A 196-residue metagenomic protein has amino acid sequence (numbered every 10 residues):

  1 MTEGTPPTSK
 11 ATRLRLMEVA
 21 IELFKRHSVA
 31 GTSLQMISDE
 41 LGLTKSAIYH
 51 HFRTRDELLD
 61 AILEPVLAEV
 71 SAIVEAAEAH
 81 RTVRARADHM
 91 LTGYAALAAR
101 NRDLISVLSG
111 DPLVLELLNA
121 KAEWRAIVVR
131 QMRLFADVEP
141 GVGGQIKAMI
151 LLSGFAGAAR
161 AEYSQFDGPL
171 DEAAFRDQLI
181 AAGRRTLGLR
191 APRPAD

Functional and structural regions predicted by a protein language model:
M1-G4, P194-D196: Short, intrinsically disordered or compositionally biased N-terminal tails of bacterial proteins
R15, V19, L23-E57, A61: Helix-turn-helix
V19-R26, E69-A77, G154-E162: Solvent-exposed, amphipathic alpha-helical segments
A61, A72-S106: Hydrophobic alpha-helical connector segments
S106, L117-R125, V129-D196: Hydrophobic/aromatic-rich alpha-helical bundle segments in the mid-to-C-terminal region
L108-V114: Short linear capping/connector segments at secondary-structure termini
